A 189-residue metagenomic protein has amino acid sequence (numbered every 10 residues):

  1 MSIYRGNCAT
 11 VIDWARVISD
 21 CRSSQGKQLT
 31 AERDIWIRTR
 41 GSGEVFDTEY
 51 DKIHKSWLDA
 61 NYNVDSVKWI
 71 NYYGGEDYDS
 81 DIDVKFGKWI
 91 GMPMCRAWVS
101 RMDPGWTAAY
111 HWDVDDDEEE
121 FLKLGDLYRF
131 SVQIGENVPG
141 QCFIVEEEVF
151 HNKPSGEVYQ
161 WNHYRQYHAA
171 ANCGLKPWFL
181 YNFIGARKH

Functional and structural regions predicted by a protein language model:
M1-P93: Non-heme Fe(II)/2-oxoglutarate
R5, Q25, R40-S42, Y73-G74 (+5 more regions): Feature targets compositionally biased, intrinsically disordered low-complexity regions with long contiguous runs
A9-W14, S80, Y128, G135-E136 (+1 more regions): General structural signal for secondary-structure boundaries
R40-G41, T48, M102, Q133-G135 (+2 more regions): Structured loops at beta-to-helix junctions and adjacent beta-edge loops in soluble globular domains
D83-N162: Catalytic core of non-heme Fe(II) oxygenases with the double-stranded beta-helix
Y128-I134, V158-Q160, G174-H189: A short hydrophobic beta-strand segment most commonly corresponding to one strand of the jelly-roll/cupin
V138, Y167, R187: Feature marks short, surface-exposed loop/turn motifs that line or immediately flank catalytic pockets and channel
Y167-C173: Asparagine-centered strand-capping/turn motif at beta-strand->loop junctions
